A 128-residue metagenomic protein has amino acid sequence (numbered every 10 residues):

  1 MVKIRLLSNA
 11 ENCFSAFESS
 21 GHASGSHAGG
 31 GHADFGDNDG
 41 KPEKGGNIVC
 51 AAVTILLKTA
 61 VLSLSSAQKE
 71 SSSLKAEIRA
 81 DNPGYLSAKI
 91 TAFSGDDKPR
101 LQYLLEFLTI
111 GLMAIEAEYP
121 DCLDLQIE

Functional and structural regions predicted by a protein language model:
M1-I48, L62-E128: N-terminal intrinsically disordered, cationic/polar leader segments that include organellar targeting peptides
T59: A short, conserved beta-to-alpha structural element at the edge of catalytic cores that scaffolds binding
